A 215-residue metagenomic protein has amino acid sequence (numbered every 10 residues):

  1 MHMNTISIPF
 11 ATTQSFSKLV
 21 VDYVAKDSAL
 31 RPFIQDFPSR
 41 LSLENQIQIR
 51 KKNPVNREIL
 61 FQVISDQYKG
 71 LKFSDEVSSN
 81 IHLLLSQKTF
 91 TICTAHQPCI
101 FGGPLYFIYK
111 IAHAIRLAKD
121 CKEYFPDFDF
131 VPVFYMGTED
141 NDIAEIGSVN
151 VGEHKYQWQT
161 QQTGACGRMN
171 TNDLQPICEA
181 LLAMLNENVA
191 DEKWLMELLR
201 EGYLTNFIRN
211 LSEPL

Functional and structural regions predicted by a protein language model:
M1-L215: N-terminal targeting/trafficking signals and adjacent low-complexity tails
